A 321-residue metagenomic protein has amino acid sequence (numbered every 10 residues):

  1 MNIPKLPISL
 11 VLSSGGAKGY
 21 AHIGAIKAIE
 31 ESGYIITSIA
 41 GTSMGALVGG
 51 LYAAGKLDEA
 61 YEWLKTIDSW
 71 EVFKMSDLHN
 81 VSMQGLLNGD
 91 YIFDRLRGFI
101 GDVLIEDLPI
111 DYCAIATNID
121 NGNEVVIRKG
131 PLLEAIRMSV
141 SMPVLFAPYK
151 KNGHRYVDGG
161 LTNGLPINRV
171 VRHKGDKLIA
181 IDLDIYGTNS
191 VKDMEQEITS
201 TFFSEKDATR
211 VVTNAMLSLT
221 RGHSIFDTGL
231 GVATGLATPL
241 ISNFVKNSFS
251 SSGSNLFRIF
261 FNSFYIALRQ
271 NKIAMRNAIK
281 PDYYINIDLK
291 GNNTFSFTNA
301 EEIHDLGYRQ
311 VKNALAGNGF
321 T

Functional and structural regions predicted by a protein language model:
M1-T42, G50-T321: Patatin-like phospholipase
